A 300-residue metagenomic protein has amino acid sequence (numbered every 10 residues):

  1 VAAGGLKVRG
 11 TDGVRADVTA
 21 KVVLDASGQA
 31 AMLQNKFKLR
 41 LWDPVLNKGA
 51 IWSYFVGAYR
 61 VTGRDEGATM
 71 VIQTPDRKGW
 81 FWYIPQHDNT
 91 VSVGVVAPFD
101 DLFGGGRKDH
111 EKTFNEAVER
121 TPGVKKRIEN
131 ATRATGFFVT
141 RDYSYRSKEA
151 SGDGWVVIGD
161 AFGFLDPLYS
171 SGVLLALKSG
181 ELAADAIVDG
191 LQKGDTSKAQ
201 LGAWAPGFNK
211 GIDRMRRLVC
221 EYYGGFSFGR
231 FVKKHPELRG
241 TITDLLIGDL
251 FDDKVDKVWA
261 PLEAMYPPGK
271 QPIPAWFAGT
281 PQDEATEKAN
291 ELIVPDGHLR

Functional and structural regions predicted by a protein language model:
V1-K126: Predominantly flavin-linked oxidoreductase catalytic cores and closely associated redox partners
V22, W52, W80-W82, F137 (+4 more regions): Tryptophan-centered motif/residue detector
A26, R77, S92, G152 (+3 more regions): Short glycine/serine/threonine-biased micro-segments
L33-R40, G94-L102, S170-V173, K234-D253: Short secondary-structure transition/capping segments
A68-T74, A97, A117, I128-T132 (+3 more regions): A general structural signal for short secondary-structure boundary/capping elements
D101-A186, Q192-A203: FAD/FMN-dependent oxidoreductases across multiple families
D185-R300: C-terminal helical "tail/cap" subdomain of flavin- and related membrane-associated enzymes
